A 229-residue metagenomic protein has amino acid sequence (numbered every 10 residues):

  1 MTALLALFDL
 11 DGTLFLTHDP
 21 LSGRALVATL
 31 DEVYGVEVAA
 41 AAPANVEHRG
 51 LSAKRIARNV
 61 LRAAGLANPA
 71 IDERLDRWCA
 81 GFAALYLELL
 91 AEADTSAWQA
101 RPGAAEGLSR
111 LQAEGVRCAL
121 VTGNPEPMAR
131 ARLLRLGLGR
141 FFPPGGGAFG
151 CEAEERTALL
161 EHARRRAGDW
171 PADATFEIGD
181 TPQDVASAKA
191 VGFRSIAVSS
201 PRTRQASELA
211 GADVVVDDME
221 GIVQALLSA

Functional and structural regions predicted by a protein language model:
M1-F8, R62-A67, A174: Non-catalytic pre-domain segments flanking phosphatase-related domains
M1-N45, R55-R58: Active-site neighborhood of HAD-like aspartate-dependent phosphohydrolases
L7, E88-A119: Short, acidic loop-to-helix structural element flanking the phosphoryl-transfer center in phosphate-processing enzymes
K54-A70, A163-R166: Helix-loop "lid/cap" segments that line or gate small-molecule binding pockets
S96, V121-F176, P182-V191: Substrate-recognition "cap/lid" segment bordering the active-site pocket of phosphatases
A148, V214-M219: Short acidic-hydrophobic, aromatic-tinged amphipathic segments that line or gate anion-handling sites
E177-V216: Acidic, Mg2+-coordinating phosphoryl-transfer loop and its flanking beta/alpha structural elements, shared across
